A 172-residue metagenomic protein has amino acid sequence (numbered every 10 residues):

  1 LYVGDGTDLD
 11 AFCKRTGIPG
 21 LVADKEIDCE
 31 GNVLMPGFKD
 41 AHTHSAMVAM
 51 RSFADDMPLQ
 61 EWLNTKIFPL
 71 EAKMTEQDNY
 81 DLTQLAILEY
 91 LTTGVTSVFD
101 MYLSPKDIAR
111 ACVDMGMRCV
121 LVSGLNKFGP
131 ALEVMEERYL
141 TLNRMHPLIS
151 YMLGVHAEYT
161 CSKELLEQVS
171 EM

Functional and structural regions predicted by a protein language model:
L1-M35: Histidine-rich, glycine-flanked metal-binding segment
G6, L103, G124-L125: Short, ordered loop/turn segments at secondary-structure junctions
G6-D8, K39, R51: Residue-level structural signal for beta-strand termini and adjacent loop
K25-I27, K39, V120: Hydrophobic/aromatic beta-strand patches that form the interior of the parallel beta-sheet core in alpha/beta enzyme
G31, H42, M50, G94 (+2 more regions): Divalent metal-coordination and catalytic microenvironments
P36-V48: Histidine-centered catalytic micro-motifs
R51-G116, E136-M145: Alpha-helical scaffold segments that flank or form the walls of functional sites
I108-M172: Metal-coordinating catalytic core of metallo-dependent amide/deamination hydrolases
